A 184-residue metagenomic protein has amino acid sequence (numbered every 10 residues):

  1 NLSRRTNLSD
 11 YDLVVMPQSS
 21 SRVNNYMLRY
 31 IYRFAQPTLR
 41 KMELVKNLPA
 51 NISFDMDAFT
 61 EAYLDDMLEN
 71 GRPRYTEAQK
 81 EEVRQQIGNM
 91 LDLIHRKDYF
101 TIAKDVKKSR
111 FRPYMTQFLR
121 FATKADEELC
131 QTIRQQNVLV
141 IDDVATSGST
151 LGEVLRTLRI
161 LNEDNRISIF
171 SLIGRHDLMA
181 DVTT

Functional and structural regions predicted by a protein language model:
N1-R5: Active-site-proximal alpha-helix that buttresses catalytic centers in soluble enzyme cores
L8-S20: Short glycine-rich phosphate-binding loop at a beta-alpha junction
S9, F34-K46, R159-S168: Structural alpha-beta junctions
P17-Q18, L39-A62: A short, structured active-site edge motif that brings together acidic residues
S21-Y26, L178-M179: Short catalytic/ligand-binding loop motif for oxyanion handling, primarily in non-cytosolic enzymes, centered on
Y26-R33: "Short basic amphipathic alpha-helical interaction patches in structured regions
D66-T184: PRPP/pyrophosphate-binding module of the type I phosphoribosyltransferase fold
